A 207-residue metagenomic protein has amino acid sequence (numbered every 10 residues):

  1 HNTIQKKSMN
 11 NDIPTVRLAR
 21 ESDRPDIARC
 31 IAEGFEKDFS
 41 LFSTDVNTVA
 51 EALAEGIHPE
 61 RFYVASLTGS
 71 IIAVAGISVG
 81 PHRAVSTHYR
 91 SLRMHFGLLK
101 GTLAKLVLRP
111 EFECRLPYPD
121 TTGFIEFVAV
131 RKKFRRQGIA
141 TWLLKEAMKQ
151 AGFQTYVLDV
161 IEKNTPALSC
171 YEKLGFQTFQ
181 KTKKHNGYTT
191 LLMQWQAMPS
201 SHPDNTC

Functional and structural regions predicted by a protein language model:
H1-S22, P199-C207: Conserved N-terminal entry element of GNAT/NAT acetyltransferase domains
I13-R29, S40, G80: A short beta-loop-alpha structural element at the N-terminal edge of CoA-dependent acyl/N-acetyltransferase catalytic
A32-L53, Y89-R90, G97-L98, A104: Conserved GNAT-fold acetyl-CoA-binding loop/helix
L41-F62, L67, G76, P81: Active-site rim helix/loop that mediates acceptor-substrate recognition in acyltransferases
P81-G123: Conserved acyl-donor/pantetheine-binding loop and adjacent beta-alpha core of acyl/acetyltransferases and related
T122-G123, Q150-I161: Conserved GNAT acetyl-CoA-binding A-motif
E126-R135, L158-L168, K184-T189, Q194-Q196: Conserved beta-strand-loop-alpha-helix junction that forms the acyl-donor binding cleft
R136-K149, S169-K173: Conserved acetyl-CoA-binding loop-helix of GNAT-fold acetyltransferases
